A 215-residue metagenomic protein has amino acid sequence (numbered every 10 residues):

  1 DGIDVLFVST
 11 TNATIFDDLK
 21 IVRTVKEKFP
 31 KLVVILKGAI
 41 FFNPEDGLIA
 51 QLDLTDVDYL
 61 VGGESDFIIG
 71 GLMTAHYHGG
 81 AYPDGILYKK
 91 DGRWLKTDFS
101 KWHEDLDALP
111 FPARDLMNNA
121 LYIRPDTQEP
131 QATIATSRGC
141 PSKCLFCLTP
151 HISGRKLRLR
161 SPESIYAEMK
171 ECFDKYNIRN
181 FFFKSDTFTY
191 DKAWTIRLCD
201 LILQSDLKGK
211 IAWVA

Functional and structural regions predicted by a protein language model:
D1-W102: Glycine-rich beta-alpha loop elements in corrinoid/cobalamin-binding modules across cobalamin-dependent enzymes
D107-A215: Radical SAM [4Fe-4S] cluster-binding motif and immediate context
